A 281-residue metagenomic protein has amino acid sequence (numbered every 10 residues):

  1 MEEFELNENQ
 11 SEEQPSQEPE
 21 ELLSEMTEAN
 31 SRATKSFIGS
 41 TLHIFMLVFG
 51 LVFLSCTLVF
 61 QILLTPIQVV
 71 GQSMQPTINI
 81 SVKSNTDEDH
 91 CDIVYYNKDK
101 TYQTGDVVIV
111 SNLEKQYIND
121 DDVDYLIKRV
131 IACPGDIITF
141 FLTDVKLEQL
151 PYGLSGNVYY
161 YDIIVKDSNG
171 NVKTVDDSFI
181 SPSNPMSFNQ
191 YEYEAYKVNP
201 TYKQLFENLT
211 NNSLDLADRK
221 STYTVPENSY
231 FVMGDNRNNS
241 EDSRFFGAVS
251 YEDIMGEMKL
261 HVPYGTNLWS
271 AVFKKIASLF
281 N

Functional and structural regions predicted by a protein language model:
E2-E5, E13-G39, I80-N281: Soluble "head" domains of membrane/secretory-pathway proteins
L42-I62: Hydrophobic membrane-insertion alpha-helices, especially the h-region of bacterial N-terminal signal peptides
F49, Q72, T210-L214: Conserved phosphate-coordination/catalytic loops
V52-C56, I67, N79, E252: Active-site-proximal helix/loop capping residues that flank conserved catalytic or ligand/cofactor
L64-S84: Alpha-helical transmembrane signal-anchor/signal-peptide segments
